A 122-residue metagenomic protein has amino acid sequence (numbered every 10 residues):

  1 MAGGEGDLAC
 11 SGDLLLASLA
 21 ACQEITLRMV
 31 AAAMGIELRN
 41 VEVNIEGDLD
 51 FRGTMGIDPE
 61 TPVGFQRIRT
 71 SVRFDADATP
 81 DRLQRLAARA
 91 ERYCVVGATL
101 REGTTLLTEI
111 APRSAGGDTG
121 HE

Functional and structural regions predicted by a protein language model:
M1-A17, L27-E122: Extended beta-strand/beta-hairpin segments
